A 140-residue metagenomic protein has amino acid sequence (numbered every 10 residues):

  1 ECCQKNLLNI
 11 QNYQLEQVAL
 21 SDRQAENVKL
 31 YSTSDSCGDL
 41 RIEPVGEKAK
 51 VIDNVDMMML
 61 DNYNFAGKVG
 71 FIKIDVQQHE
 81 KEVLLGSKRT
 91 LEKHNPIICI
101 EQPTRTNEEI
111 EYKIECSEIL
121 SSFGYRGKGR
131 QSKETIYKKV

Functional and structural regions predicted by a protein language model:
E1-V140: Phosphate/nucleotide-binding beta-alpha loop and adjacent structural elements of enzyme active sites
